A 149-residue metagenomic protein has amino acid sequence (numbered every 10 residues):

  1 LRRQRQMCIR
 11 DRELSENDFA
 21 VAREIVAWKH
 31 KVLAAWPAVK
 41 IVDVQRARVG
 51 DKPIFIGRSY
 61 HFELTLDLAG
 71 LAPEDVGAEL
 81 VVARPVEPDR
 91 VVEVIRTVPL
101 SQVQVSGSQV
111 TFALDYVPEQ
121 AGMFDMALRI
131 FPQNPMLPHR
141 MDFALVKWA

Functional and structural regions predicted by a protein language model:
L1-I9: Single conserved hydrophobic/aromatic residue that forms the stacking wall/gate of nucleotide- or nucleobase-binding
E16-R58: Edge strands and adjacent loops of beta-rich recognition modules
S59-L66, L71-R84, R90-V92, D125-L128: Beta-strand-rich binding/interaction modules
R90-V105: Solvent-exposed serine/threonine-rich low-complexity stretches and specific carbohydrate-binding patches
Q104-D115: Aromatic sugar-binding surface patches on proteins that engage polysaccharides or sugar-phosphate polymers
A121-Q133: Short, aromatic- and glycine-rich surface loops/edge beta-strands on solvent-exposed regions
N134-A149: Short beta-strand elements
